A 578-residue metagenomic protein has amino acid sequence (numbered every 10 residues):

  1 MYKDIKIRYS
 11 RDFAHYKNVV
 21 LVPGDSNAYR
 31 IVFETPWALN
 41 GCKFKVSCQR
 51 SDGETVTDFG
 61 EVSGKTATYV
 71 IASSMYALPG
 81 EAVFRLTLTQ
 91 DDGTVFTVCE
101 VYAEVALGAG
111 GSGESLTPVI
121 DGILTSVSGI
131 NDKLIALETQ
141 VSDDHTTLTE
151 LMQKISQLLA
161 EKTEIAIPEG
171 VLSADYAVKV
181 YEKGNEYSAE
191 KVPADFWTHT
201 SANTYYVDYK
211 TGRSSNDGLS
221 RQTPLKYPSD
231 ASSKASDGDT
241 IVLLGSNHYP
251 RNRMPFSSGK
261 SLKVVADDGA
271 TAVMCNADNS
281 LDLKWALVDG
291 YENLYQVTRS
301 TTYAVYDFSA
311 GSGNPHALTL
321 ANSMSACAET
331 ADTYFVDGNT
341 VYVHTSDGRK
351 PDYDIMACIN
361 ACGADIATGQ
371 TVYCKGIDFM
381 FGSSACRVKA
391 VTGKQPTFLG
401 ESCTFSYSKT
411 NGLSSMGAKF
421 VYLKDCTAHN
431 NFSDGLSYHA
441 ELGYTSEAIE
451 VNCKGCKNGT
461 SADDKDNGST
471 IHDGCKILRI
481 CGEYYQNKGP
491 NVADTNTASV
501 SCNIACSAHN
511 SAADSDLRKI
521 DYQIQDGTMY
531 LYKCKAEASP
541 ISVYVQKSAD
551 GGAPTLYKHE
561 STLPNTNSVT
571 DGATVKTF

Functional and structural regions predicted by a protein language model:
M1-G111: N-terminal assembly/attachment segments of tailed bacteriophage virion structural proteins
Q90-E169: Non-transmembrane elongated oligomeric "stalk/shaft" segments that connect baseplates/barrels to distal
E161-S229: Right-handed parallel beta-helix/beta-solenoid
G170, Y176-A194, S257-G259, K263-P315 (+3 more regions): Acidic, glycine- and Ser/Thr-rich low-complexity intrinsically disordered tracts in extracellular/secreted proteins
A202, D237-T240, P250-D282, T301-A304 (+3 more regions): Beta-solenoid repeat scaffold
P228-A235, Y249-S258, R387-A390, D494 (+2 more regions): Short, T/G/N/S-enriched strand-turn elements that build extracellular solenoid repeat scaffolds
S261-D267, V305-D307, T371-G376, Q395-S402 (+9 more regions): All-beta strand scaffolds that present successive hydrophobic residues in beta-strands
L318-T330, S346-L478, Q486-N491: Right-handed parallel beta-helix
